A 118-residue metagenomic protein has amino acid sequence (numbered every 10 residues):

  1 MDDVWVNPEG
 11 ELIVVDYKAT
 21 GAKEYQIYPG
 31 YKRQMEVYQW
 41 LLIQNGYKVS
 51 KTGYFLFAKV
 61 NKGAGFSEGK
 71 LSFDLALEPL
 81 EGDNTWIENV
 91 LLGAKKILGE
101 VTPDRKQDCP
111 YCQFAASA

Functional and structural regions predicted by a protein language model:
M1-K23, Y38: Conserved catalytic cores of phosphodiester-cleaving nucleases, focusing on short active-site segments
I13, Y17, Y28, K62-G69: Amphipathic, alpha-helical segments enriched in basic
A19, R33-M35, K51, G63: Alpha-helix boundary/interfacial micro-motifs
K23-R33, P79: Short alpha-helix boundary/capping segments
K32-I43: An active-site-proximal "capping" alpha-helix that borders the catalytic cofactor pocket
L41-A118: Metal-dependent nuclease catalytic regions and adjoining charged, substrate-binding loops involved in nucleic-acid end
